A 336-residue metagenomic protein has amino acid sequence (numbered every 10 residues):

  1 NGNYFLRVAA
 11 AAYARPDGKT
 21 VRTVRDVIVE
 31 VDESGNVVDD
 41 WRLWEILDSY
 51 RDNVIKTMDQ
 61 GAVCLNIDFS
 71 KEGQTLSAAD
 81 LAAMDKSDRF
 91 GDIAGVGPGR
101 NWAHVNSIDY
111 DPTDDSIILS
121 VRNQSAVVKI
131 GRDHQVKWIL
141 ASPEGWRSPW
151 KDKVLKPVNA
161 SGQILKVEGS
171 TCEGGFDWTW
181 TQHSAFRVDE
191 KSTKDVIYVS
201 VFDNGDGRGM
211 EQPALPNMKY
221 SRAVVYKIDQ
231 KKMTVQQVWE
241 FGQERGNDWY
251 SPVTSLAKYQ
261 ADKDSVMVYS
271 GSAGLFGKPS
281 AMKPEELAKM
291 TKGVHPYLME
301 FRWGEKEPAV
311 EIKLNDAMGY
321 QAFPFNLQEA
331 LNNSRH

Functional and structural regions predicted by a protein language model:
N1-H336: Histidine-/acidic-rich catalytic cores in large beta-rich domains
